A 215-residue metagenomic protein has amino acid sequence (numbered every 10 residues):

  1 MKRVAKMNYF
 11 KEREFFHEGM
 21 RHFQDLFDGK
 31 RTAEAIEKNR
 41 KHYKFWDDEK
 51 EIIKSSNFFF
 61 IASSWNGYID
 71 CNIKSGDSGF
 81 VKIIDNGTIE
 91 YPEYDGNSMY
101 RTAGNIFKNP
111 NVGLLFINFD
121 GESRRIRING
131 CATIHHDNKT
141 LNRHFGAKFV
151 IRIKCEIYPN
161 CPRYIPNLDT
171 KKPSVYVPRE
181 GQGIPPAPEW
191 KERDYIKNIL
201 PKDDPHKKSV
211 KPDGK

Functional and structural regions predicted by a protein language model:
K2-K215: Binding-site signature for planar aromatic cofactors or substrates
